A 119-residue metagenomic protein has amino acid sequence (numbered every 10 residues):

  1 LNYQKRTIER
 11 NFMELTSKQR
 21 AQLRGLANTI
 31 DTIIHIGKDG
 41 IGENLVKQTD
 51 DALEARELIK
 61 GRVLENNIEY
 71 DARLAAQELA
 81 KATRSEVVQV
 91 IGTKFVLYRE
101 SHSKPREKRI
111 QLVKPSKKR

Functional and structural regions predicted by a protein language model:
N2-R119: Positively charged, polar, low-complexity stretches
